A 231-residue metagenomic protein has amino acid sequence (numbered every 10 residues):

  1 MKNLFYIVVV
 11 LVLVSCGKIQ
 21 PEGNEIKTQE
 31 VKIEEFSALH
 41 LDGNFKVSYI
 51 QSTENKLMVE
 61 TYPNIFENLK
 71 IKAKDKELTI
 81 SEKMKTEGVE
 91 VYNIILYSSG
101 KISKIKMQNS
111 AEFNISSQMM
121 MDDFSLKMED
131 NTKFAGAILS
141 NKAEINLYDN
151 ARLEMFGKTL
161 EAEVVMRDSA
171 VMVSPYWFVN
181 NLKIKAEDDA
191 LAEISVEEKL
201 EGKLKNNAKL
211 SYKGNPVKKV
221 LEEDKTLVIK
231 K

Functional and structural regions predicted by a protein language model:
K2-V9: Sec-dependent signal peptide recognition, specifically the positively charged N-region followed immediately by
F5, S15-N68, E77-T79, K83-Y97 (+2 more regions): Short acidic/polar N-terminal linker immediately downstream of export determinants
S37-Y49, I95-L96, I102-K231: Extended, compositionally simple hydrophobic/Ser/Thr-rich segments that build repetitive fibrous architectures
